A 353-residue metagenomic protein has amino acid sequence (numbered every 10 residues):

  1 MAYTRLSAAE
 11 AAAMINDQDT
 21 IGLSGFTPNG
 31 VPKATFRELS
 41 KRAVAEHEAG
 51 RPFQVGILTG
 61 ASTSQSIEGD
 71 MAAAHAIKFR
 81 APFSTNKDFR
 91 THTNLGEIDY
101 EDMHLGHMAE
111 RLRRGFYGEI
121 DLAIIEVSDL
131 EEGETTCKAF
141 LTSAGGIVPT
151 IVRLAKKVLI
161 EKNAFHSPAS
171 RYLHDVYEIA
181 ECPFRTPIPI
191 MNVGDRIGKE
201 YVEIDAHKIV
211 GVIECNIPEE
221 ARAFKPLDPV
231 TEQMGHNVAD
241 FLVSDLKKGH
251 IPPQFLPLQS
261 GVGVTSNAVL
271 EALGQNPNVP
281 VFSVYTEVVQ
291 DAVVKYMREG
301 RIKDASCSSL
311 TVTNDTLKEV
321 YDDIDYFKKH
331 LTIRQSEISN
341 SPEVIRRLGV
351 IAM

Functional and structural regions predicted by a protein language model:
M1-M353: Conserved alpha/beta enzyme-core scaffold
